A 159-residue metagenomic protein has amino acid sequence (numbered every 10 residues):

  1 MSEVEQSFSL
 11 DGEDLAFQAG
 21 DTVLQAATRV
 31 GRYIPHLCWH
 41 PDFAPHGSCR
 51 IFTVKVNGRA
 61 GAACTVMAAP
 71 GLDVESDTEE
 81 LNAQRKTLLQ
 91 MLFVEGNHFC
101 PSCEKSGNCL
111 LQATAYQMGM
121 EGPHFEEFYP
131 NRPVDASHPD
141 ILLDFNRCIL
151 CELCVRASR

Functional and structural regions predicted by a protein language model:
S2-E13: Eukaryote-biased recognition of intrinsically disordered, low-complexity regulatory segments
V4-E5, Q18, P70, H138: Short coil/turn connectors at secondary-structure junctions
S9, A16-Q18, E75: Generic structural detector for well-ordered beta-strands
D14-P70, E80, Q84: N-terminal cofactor/phosphate-binding cores enriched in small/glycine residues, especially glycine-rich loops such as
R50-V54, G58-R159: Fe-S ferredoxin-like electron-transfer domains and their immediately adjacent linker/connector regions across
